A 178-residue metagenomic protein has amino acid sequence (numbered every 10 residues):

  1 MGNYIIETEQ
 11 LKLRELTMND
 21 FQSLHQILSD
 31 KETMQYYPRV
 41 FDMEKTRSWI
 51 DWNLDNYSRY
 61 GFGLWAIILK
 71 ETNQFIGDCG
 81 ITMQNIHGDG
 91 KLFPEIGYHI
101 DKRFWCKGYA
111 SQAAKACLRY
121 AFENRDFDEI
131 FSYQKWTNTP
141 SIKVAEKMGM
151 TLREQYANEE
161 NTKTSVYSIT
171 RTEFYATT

Functional and structural regions predicted by a protein language model:
M1-Q35, A66-T178: Acyl-donor (CoA/ACP) binding surface of acyl/acetyltransferases
E32-W52, W65: Conserved GNAT-fold acetyl-CoA-binding loop/helix
T46-W49, F62, K102, Y133: Intrinsically disordered regions, especially transient/low-confidence alpha-helical propensity segments and coil-helix
L54-A66: A short helix-loop-beta-strand connector motif used in the catalytic cores of GNAT acetyltransferases and, in some
